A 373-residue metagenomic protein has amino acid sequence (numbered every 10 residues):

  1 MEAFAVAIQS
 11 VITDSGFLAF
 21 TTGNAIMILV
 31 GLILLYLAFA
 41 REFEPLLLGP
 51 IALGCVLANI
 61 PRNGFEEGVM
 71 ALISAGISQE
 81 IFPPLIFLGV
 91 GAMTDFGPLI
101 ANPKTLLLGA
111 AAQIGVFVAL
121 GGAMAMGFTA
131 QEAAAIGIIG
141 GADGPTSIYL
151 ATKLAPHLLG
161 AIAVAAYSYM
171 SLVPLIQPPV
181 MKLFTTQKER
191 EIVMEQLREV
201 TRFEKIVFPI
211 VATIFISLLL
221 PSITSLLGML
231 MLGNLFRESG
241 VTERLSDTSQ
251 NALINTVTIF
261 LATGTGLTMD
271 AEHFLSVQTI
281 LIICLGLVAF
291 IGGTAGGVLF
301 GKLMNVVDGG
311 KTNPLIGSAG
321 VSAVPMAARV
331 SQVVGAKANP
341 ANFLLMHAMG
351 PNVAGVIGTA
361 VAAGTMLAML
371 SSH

Functional and structural regions predicted by a protein language model:
V6-A19, L37-R41, L53-I81, L235-T256 (+2 more regions): Hydrophobic transmembrane alpha-helices of multi-pass solute/ion transporters
G16-M27, A71-I86, E132-G140, Y167 (+3 more regions): Structural signature of hydrophobic alpha-helical transmembrane segments
L32, L99-L120, A271-G297, A348-N352: Entry/N-cap segments of selected transmembrane alpha helices and their immediately preceding amphipathic helices
F39-L48, E67-I73, M93-L108, T242-N251 (+3 more regions): Interfacial helix-loop-helix linkers and transmembrane-helix boundary segments in multi-pass membrane proteins
A75, Q79-E80, F87-M93, L108-V118 (+4 more regions): Alpha-helical membrane segments and immediately flanking helix-loop junctions that form or couple to the substrate/ion
H157-L175, I283-G293, I316-A319: Alpha-helical transmembrane segments
S168-V241: Membrane-embedded hairpin module used as a gating/binding unit in multi-pass transport and secretion proteins
T213-F300: Transmembrane helical segments that form the transport core of multi-pass membrane transport proteins
